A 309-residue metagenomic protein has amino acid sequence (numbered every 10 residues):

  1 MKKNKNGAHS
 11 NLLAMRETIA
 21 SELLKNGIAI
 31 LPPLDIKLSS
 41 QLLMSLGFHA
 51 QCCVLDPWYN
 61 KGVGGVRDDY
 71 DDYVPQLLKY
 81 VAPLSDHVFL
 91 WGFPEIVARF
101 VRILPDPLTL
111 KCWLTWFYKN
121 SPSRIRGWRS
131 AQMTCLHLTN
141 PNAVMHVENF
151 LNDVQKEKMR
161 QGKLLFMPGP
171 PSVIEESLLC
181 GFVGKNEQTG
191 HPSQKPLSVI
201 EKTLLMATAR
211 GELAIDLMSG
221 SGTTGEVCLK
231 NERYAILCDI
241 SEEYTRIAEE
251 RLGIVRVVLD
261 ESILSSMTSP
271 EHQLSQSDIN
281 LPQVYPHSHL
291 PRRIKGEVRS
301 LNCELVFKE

Functional and structural regions predicted by a protein language model:
M1-C238, E243-R246, C303-F307: Core catalytic lobe of class I
R246-E309: PRPP-dependent phosphoribosyltransferase catalytic core
